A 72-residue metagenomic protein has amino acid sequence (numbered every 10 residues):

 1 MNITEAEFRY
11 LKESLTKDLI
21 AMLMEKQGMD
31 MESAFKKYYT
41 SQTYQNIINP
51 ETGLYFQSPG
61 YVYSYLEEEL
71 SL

Functional and structural regions predicted by a protein language model:
M1-L72: C-terminal alpha-helical interaction appendages
